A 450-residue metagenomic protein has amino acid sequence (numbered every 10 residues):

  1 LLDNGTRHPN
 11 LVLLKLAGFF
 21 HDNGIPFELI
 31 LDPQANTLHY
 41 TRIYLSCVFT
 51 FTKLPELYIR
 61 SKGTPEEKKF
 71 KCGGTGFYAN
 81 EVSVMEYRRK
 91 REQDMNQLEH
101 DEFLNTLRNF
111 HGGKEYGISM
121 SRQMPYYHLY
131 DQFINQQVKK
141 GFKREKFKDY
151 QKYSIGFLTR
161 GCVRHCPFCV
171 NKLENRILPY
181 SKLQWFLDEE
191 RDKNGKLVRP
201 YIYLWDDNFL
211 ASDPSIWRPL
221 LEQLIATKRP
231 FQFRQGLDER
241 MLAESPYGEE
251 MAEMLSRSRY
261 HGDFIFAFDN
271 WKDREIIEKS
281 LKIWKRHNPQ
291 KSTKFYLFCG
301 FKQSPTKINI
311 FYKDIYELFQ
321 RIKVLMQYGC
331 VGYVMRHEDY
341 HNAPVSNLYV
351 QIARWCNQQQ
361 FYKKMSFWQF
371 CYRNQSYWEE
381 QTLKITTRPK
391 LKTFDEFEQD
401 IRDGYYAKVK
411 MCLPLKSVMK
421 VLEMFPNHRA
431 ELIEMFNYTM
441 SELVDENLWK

Functional and structural regions predicted by a protein language model:
L1, H21-D32, N36-H39, L45 (+2 more regions): Radical SAM enzyme core and accessory elements
L1, L187-F301: Conserved SAM/AdoMet-binding glycine-rich loop
L1-C72, G76-E81, R89-D94: A short, structured N-terminal alpha-helical element that caps or precedes a catalytic domain
L11-L14, K148-D188: Canonical Radical SAM [4Fe-4S] cluster-binding loop centered on the CxxxCxxC motif and its immediate flanking residues
L16, P55-K62, P219-L220, E250-M254 (+2 more regions): A general structural detector for well-ordered alpha-helical segments in enzyme core domains, enriched
R42-Y44, P200-Y203, R259-I265, K272-W355 (+1 more regions): Conserved C-terminal portion of the radical SAM core fold that forms the substrate/S-adenosylmethionine-binding
G63-F70, R229, P289-K291, C330: A short helix->loop->beta-strand "cap" motif at the edges of active sites that frequently abuts
M85-M124, E249-D263, E317-D395: Structural recognition of alpha->loop->beta junctions
